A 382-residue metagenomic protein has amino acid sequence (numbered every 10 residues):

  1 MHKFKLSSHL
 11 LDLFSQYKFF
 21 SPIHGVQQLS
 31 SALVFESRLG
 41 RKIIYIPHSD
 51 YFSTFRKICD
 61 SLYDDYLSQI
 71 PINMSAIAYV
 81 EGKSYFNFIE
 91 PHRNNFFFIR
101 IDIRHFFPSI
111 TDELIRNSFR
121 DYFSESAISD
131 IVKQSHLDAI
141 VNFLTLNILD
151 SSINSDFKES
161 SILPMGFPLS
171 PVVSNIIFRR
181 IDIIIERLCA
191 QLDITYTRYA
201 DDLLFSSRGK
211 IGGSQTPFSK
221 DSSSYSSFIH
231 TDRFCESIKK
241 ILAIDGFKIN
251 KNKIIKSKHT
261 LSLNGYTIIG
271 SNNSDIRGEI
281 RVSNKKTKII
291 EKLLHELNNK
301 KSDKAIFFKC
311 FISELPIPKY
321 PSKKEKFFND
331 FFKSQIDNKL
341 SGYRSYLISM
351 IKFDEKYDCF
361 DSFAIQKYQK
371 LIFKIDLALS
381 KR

Functional and structural regions predicted by a protein language model:
M1-I101, F106-N117, D121-I131, V141-F167 (+2 more regions): Right-hand nucleic-acid polymerase module
S170: Active-site-proximal polar cores
V173: Conserved binding-pocket/active-site segment within a compact domain
I181, E186-I194, R208: Long, contiguous secondary-structure blocks with strong helical propensity
T195-Y199, K253: Short beta-strand
F205-I211: Short beta-strand-to-loop capping motifs
